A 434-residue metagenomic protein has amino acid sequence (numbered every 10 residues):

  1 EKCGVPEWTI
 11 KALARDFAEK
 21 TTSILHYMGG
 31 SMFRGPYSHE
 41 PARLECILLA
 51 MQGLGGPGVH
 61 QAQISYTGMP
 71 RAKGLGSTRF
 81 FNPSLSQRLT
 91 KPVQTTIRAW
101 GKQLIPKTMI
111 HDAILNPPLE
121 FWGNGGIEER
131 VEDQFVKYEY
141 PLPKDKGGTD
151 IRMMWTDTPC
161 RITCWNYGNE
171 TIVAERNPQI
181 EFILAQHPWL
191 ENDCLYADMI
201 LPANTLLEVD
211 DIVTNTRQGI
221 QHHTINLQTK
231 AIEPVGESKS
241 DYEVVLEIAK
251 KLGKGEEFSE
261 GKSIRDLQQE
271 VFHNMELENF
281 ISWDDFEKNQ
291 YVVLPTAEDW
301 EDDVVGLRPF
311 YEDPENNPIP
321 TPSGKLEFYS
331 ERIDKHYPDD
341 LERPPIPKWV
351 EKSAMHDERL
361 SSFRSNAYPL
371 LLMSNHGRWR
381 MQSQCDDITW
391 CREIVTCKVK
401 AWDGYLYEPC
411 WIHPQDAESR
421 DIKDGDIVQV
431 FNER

Functional and structural regions predicted by a protein language model:
E1, H26-M32, T224-E233: Flexible glycine/proline-enriched surface loops and loop-helix/loop-strand junctions
V5, E19-H26, L54-Q61, C160-T163 (+4 more regions): Intrinsically disordered or highly flexible coil/loop and linker segments, enriched in small and charged/polar residues
W8, L13, F17-Y140, E327: A glycine-rich, hydrophobic/aromatic-adjacent loop/helix-cap motif
D16, Q61-A72, G261-E276, H376: A glycine-rich phosphate-binding loop feature that marks nucleotide/adenosyl-phosphate handling sites
L44-M51, L246-K251, N375: Short, hydrophobic/amphipathic alpha-helical patches that form generic packing surfaces within helical domains
G74, R98-P234, E270-R434: A cross-kingdom feature strongest in bacterial/archaeal respiratory oxidoreductases
T229-S238, Y242-L246: Alpha-amylase-like alpha-glycosidases and glucanotransferases acting on alpha-linked glucans and related
D241-F258: Non-catalytic, well-ordered alpha-helical segments in soluble enzyme domains
